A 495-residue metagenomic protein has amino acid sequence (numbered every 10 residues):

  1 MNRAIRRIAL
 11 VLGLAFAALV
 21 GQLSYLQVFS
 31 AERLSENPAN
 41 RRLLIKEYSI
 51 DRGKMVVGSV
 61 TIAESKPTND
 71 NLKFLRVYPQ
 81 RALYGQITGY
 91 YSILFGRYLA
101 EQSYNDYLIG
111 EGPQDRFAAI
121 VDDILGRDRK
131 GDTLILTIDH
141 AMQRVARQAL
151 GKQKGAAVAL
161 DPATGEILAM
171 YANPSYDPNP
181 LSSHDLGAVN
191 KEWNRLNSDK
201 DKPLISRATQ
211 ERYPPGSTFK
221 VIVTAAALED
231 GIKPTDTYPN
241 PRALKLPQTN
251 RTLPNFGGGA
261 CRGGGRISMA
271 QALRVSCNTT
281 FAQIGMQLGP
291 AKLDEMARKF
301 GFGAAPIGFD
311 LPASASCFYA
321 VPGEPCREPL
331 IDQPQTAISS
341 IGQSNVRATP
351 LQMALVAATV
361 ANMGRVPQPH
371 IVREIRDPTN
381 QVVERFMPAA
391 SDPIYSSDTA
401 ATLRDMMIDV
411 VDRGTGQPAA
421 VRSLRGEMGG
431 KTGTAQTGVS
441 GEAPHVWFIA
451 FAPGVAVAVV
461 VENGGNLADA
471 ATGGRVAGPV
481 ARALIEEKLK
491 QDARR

Functional and structural regions predicted by a protein language model:
M1-A156, Y171-R212: Extracytoplasmic/periplasmic proteins that interact with beta-lactams or build/remodel peptidoglycan
V56-S59, D161-P162, A361, D377: Short, acidic, Ser/Thr-enriched surface-loop or helix-capping motifs
I93-A100, G231-K233, N362-Q368, L489-A493: Short helix-capping/linker segments at secondary-structure and domain boundaries
G155-V158, R242: A short glycine-rich, hydrophobically flanked beta-strand micro-motif that places a catalytic Asp/Glu for divalent metal
A157-L160, E166-M170: Mobile, glycine-rich extracellular loop/lid and propeptide segments that shape or gate substrate/ligand access
I167-S217, I222-N463, G473: Beta-lactam-recognizing serine transpeptidase/beta-lactamase-like catalytic domain environment
Q381-A389, G478-R495: Short, gly/Ser/Thr-rich active-site loops of penicillin-recognizing serine hydrolases
Y395, A468-V480: Short alpha-helix boundary/capping segments
